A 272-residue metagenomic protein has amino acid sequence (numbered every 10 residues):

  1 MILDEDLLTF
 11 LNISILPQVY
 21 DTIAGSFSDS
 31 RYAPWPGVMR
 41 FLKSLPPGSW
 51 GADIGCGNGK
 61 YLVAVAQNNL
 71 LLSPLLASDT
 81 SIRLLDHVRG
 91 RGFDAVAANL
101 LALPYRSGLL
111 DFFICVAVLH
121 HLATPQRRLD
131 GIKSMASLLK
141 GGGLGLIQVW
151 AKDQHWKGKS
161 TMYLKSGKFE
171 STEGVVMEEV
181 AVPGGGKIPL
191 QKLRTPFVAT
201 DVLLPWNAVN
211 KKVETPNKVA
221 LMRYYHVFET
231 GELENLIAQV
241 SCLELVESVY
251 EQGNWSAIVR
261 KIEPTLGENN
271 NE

Functional and structural regions predicted by a protein language model:
M1-Y105, Q126, K133, G141-E272: Class I (Rossmann-like) S-adenosyl-L-methionine-dependent methyltransferase catalytic domain, capturing the SAM-binding
I114: A conserved beta-strand element that flanks and buttresses the S-adenosyl-L-methionine
A117-H121: Short catalytic micro-motifs in class I SAM-dependent methyltransferases
S137: Basic phosphate/pyrophosphate-binding loop/patch that engages nucleotide-derived ligands
